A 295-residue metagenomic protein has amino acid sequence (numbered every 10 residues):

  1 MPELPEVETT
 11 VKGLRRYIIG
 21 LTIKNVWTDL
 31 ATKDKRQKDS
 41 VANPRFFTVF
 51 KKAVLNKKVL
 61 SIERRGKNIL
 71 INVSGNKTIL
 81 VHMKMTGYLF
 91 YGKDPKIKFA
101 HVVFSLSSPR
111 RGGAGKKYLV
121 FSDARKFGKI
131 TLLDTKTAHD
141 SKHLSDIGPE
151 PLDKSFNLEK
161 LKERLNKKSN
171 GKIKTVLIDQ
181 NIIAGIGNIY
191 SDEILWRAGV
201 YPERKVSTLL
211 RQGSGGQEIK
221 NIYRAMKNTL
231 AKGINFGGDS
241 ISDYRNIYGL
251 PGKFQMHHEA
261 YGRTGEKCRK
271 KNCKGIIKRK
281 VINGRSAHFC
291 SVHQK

Functional and structural regions predicted by a protein language model:
M1-L4, F104, P151, S155 (+1 more regions): Generic detection of long, well-ordered alpha-helical segments
M1-S107, G115-K142, Q217, A287 (+1 more regions): Acidic, proline/glycine-enriched N-terminal capping motif
T22-V49, E63, N68, L80 (+1 more regions): Basic, nucleic-acid-binding surfaces and adjacent catalytic neighborhoods in DNA/RNA-processing proteins
K93, H143-K154, R204-G215: Short histidine-centered catalytic/ligand-binding loop motif
R110-G112, R211: Intrinsically disordered, glycine-rich low-complexity segments
G113-A114, C268: Short, low-complexity interaction segments enriched in Ser/Thr/Pro/Gly
R125-K168: A short, charged helix-loop
